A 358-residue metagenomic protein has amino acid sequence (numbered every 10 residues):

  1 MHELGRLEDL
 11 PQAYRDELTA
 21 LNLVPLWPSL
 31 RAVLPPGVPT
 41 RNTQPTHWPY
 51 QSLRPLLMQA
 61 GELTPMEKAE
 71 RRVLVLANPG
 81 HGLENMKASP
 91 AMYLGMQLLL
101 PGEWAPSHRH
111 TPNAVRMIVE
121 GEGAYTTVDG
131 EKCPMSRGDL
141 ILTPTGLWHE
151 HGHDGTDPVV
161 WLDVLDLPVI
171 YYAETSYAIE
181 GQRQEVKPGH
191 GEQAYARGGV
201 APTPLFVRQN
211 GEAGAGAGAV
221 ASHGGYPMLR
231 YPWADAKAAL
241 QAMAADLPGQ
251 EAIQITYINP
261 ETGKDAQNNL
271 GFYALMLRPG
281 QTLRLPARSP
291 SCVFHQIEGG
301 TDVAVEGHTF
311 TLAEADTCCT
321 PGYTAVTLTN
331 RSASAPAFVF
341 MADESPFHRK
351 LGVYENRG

Functional and structural regions predicted by a protein language model:
M1-P90, I179, V186-N269, Y273 (+1 more regions): A short, N-terminal "cap"/entry segment at the start of jelly-roll beta-barrel domains of the cupin/DSBH fold
H2-Q51, T262-A266, F272, P279 (+2 more regions): C-terminal functional regions that serve as terminal interaction/effector modules
V73, M86, Y93, A105 (+7 more regions): Intrinsic, low-complexity N-terminal interaction/targeting segments
L100, W104-R137, T143-L147, P286-E314 (+1 more regions): A short beta-strand-loop-beta hairpin characteristic of the jelly-roll/cupin
V115-M117, L142, T156-S176, F294 (+1 more regions): A short hydrophobic beta-strand segment most commonly corresponding to one strand of the jelly-roll/cupin
V128, P134-T156, W161-D166, V305 (+2 more regions): Conserved metal-binding segment of the jelly-roll/cupin
I141-V200: Contiguous mid-protein beta-loop-alpha structural module that forms a pocket-lining wall or clamp of enzyme active
